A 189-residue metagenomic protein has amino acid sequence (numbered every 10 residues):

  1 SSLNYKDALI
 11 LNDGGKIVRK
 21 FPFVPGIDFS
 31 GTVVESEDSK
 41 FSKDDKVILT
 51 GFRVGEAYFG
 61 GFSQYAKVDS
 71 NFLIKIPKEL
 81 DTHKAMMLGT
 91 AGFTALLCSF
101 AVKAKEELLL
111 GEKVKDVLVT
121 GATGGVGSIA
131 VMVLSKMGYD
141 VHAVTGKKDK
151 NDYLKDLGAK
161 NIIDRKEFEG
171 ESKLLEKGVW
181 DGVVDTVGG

Functional and structural regions predicted by a protein language model:
S1-S2, N12-V54, G60: Glycine-rich beta-strand-centered segment in the early N-terminal region that forms part of a ligand/cofactor-binding
D45-K46, Y65, K136: Residue-level marker of beta-strand positions
I48, D181-V184: N-terminal Rossmann-like NAD(P) cofactor-binding module of classical short-chain dehydrogenase/reductase
G55-S70: A structural motif shared across PLP-dependent enzymes of the aminotransferase-like
S63, A159, V179-D181: Local beta-strand N-terminus motif with an aromatic residue
M86-E167: Mid-domain Rossmann-like dinucleotide-binding core that forms the NAD(H)/NADP(H) cofactor-binding site
F168-G178: Short amphipathic alpha-helix with an adjacent loop that forms part of the alpha/beta core around
